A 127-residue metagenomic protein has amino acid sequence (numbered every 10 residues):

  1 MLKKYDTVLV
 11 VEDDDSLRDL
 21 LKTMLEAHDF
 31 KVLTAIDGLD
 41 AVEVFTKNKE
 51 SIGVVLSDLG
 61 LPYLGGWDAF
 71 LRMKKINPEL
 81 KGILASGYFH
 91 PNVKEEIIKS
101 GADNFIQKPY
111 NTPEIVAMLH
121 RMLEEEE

Functional and structural regions predicted by a protein language model:
M1-L9, T46, S51, K75 (+2 more regions): Non-catalytic signal-transmission and effector/linker regions of two-component phosphorelay proteins
E12: Conserved acidic carboxylate
R18, P62, H90: The feature encodes the CheY-like receiver
D19-A27: Charged docking surfaces used in two-component/phosphorelay signaling
T34-V54: Acidic, metal-coordinating helix/loop segments flanking the phosphotransfer/catalytic sites of two-component signaling
D37-D40, G65-A69: Acidic catalytic/metal-coordinating carboxylates
D58: Active-site residues of response regulator receiver
D68, K75, Y88-I106, P113-A117: Alpha4 helix (beta4-alpha4-beta5 surface) of REC/receiver domains from two-component response regulators
